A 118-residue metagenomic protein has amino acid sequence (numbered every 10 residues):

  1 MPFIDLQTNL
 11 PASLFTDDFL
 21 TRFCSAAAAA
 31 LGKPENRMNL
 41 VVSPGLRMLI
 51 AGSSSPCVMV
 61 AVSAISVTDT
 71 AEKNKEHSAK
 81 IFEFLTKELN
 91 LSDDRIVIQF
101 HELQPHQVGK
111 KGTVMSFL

Functional and structural regions predicted by a protein language model:
M1-L118: Interaction-mediating elements
